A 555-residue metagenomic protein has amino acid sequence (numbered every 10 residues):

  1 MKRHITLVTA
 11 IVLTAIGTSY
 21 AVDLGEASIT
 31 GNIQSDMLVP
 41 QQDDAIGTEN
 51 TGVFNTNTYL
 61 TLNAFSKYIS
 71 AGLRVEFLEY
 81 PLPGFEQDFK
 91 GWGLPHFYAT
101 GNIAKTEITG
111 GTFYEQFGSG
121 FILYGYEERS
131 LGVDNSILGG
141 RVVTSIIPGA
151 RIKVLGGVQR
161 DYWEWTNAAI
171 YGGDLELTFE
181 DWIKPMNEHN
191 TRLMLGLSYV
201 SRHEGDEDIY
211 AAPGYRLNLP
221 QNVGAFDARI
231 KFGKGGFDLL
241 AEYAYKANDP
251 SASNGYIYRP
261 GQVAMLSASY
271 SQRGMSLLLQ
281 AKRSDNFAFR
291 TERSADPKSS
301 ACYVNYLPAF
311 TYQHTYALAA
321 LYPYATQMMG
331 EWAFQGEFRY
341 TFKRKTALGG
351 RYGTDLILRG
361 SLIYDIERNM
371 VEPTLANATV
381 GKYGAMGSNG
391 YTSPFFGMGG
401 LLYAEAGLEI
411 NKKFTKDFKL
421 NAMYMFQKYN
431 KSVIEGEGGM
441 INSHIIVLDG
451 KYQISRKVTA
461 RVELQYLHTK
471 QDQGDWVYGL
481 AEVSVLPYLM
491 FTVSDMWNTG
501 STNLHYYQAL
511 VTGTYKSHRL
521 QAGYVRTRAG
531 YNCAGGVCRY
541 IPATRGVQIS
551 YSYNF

Functional and structural regions predicted by a protein language model:
M1-T30, F555: Bacterial Sec-dependent N-terminal signal peptides
D23-S28, M37-N55, A64-F65, A71 (+11 more regions): Signature for the C-terminal beta-barrel architecture of outer-membrane proteins
L78, Q116-S119, G125-E127: Acidic, small-polar-rich N-terminal luminal/periplasmic segments of exported/outer-membrane proteins
H96: Phosphate/ribose-recognition catalytic cores of enzymes acting on nucleotide-derived substrates
T100-F113: A contiguous, low-structure linker/loop signature
Y114, G118, T144-I147: Outer-membrane beta-barrel pore proteins
L489, L510-T514, H518-R519, V525-T527: Long, ordered, helix-rich scaffold segments
